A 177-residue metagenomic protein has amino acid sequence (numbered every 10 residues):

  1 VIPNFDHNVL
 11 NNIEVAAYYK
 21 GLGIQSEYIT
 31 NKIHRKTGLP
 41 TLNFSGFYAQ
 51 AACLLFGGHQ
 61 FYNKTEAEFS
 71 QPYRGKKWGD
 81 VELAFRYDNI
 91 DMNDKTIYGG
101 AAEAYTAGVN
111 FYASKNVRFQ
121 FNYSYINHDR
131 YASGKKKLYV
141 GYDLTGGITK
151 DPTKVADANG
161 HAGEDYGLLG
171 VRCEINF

Functional and structural regions predicted by a protein language model:
V1-F177: Outer-membrane beta-barrel pore domains
